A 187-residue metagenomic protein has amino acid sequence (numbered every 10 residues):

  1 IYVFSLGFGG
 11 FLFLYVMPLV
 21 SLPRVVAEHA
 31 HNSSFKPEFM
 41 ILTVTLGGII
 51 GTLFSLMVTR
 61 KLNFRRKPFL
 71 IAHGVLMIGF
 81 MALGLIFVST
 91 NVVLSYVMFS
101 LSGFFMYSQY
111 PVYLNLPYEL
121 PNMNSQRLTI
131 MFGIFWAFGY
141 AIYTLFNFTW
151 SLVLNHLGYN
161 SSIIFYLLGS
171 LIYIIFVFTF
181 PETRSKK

Functional and structural regions predicted by a protein language model:
I1-L56, Y110, N147: Extracytoplasmic gate region of multi-pass secondary transporters
I1-S5, L70, S95, F132: Hydrophobic alpha-helix/TM-entry signal in multi-pass membrane transporters
R24, P111-N122: Intracellular helix-loop hinge segments at the cytoplasmic ends of transmembrane helices in 12-TM rocker-switch-type
P37, P68-F69, M131, S161-Y166: Alpha-helical transmembrane segments of multi-pass secondary-active solute transporters
G51-R65, L154: Helix-to-loop junctions at the C-terminal end of transmembrane segments in multipass secondary transporters
F64-L116: C-terminal transmembrane helical hairpin of 12-TM major facilitator-type secondary transporters
M106-Y107, Y118-G158: A late C-terminal transmembrane helix in Major Facilitator Superfamily
Y159-K187: Multi-pass alpha-helical transporter architecture, strongest for 12-TM Major Facilitator/SLC carriers used
